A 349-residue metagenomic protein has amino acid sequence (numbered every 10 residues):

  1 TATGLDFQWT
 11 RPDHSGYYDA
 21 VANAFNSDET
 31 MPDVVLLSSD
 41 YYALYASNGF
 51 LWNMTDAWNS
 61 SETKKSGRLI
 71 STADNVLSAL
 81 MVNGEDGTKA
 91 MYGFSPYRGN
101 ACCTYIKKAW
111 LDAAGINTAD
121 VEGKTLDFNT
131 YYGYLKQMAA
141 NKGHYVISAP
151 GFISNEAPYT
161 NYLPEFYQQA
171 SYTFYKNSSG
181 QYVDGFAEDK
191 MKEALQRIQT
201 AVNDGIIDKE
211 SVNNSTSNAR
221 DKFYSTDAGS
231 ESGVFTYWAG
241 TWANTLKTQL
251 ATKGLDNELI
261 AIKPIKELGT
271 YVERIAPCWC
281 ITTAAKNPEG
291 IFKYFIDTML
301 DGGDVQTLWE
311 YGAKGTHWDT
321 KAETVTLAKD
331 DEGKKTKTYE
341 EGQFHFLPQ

Functional and structural regions predicted by a protein language model:
T1-Q349: Extracytoplasmic/secretory soluble proteins
